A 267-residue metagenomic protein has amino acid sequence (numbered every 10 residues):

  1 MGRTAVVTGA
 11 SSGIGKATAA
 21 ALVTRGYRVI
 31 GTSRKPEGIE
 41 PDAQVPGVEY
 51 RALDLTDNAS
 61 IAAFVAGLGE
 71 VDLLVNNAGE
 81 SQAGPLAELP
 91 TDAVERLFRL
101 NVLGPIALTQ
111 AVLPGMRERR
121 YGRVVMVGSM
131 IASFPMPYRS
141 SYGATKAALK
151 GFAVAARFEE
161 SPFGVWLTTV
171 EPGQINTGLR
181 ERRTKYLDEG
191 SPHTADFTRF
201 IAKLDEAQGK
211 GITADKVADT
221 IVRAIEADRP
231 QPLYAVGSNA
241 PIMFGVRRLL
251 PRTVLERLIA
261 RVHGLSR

Functional and structural regions predicted by a protein language model:
S11-S12: Conserved glycine-rich cofactor-binding loop
N77-Q82: Conserved NAD(P)H cofactor-binding loop of Rossmann-fold oxidoreductase domains
P85-L86, A93-E95: Substrate-binding pocket helix/loop in short-chain dehydrogenase/reductase
T109, T145: Active-site helix of classical SDR
S129: Residue(s) in the substrate-gating loop at a strand-loop-helix junction that position the organic substrate next
F134, A155-W166: Active-site-adjacent segment of SDR/Rossmann-fold oxidoreductases
S161-Q208: C-terminal beta-strand-loop-alpha-helix "lid" module of Rossmann-like NAD(P)-dependent dehydrogenases
